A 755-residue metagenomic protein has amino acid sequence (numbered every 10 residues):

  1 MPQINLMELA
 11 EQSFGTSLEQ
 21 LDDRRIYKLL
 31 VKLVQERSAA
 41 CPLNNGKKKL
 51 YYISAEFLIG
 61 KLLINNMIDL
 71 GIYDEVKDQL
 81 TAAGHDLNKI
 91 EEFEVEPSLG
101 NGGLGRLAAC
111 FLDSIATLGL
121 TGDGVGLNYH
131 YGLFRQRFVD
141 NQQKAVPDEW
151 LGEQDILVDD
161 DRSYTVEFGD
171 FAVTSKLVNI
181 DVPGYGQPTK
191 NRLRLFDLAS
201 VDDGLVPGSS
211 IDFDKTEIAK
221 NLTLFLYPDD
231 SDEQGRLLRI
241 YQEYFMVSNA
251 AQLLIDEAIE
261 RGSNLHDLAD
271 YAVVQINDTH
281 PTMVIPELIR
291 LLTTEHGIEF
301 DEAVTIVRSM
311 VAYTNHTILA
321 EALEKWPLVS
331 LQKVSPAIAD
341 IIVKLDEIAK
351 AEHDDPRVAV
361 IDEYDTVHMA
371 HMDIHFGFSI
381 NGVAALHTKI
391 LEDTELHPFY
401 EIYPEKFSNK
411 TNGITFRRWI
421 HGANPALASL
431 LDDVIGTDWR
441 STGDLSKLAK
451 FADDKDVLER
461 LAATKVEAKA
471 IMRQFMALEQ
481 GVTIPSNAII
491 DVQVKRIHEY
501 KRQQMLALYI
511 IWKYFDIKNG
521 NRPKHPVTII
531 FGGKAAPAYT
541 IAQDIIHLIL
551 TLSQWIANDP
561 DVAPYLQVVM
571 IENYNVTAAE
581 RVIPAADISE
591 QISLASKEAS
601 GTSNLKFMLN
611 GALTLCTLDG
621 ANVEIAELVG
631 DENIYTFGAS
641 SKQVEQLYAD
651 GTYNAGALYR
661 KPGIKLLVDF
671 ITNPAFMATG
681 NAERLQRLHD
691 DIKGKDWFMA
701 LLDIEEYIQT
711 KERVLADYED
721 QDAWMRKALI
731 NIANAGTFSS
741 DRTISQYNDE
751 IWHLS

Functional and structural regions predicted by a protein language model:
M1-S755: A conserved ligand/cofactor-binding region detector
